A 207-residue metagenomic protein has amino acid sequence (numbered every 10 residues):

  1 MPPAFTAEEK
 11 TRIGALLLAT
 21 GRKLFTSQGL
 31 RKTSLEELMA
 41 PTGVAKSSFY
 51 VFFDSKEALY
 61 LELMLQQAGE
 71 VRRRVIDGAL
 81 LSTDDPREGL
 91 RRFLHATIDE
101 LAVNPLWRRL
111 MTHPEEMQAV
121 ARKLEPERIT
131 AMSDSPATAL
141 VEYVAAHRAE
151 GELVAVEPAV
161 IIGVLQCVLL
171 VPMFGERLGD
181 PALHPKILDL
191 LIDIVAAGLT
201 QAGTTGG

Functional and structural regions predicted by a protein language model:
M1-R12, G203-G207: N-terminal intrinsically disordered/low-complexity leader segments
I13-G21, L38, L59, L63-V75 (+1 more regions): Generic hydrophobic, amphipathic alpha-helix propensity
L24-A58, E62: Helix-turn-helix
S27-R31, N104, E150-G151: Short coil/turn segments at alpha/beta junctions that flank glycine-rich nucleotide-binding fingerprints
E62, I76-P105, I161-L165, P185-L188: Hydrophobic alpha-helical connector segments
G69-R73, A121-E150, A159-G163, K186-D189: Amphipathic alpha-helical packing segments from all-alpha helical-bundle domains
D99-T138, L178: Short secondary-structure transition hinges
R108-H113, T130, R148-D193, G203-G207: Hydrophobic/aromatic-rich alpha-helical bundle segments in the mid-to-C-terminal region
